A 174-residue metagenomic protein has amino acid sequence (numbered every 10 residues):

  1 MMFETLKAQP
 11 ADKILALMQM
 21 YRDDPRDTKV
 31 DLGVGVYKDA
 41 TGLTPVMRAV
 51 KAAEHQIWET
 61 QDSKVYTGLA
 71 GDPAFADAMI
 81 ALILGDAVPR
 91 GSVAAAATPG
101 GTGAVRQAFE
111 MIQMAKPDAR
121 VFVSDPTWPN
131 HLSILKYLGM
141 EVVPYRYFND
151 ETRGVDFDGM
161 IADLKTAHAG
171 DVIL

Functional and structural regions predicted by a protein language model:
M1-T5: Generic N-terminal amphipathic, Lys/Arg-enriched alpha-helix
P10-G100: N-terminal small-domain helix-loop-helix segment of the aminotransferase-like
D62-L174: Conserved core of the PLP fold type I
